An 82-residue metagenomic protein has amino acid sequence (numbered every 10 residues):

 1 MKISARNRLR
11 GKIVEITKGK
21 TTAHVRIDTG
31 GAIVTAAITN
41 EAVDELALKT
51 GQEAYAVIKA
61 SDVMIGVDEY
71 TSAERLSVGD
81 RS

Functional and structural regions predicted by a protein language model:
M1-S82: Non-catalytic connector elements of ABC transporters
